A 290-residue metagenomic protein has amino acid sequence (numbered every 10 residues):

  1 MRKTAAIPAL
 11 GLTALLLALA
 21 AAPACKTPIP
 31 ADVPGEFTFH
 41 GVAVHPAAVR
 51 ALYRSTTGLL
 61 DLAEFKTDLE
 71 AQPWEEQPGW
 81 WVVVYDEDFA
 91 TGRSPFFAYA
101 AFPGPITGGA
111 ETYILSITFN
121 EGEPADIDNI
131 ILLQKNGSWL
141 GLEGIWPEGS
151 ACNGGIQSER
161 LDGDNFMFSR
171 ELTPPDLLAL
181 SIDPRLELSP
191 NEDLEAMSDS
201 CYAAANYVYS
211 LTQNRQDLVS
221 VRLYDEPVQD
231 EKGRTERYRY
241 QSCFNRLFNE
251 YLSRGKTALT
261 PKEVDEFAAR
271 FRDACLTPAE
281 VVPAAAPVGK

Functional and structural regions predicted by a protein language model:
M1-A5: Positively charged n-region of N-terminal signal peptides that target proteins for export
A9-A20: Bacterial N-terminal signal peptides
T27-E64, G155-K290: Acidic, small-residue rich beta-repeat scaffolds with periodic aromatic anchors
E64-I145: Short N-terminal edge-element motif at the start of the domain
P95-Y99, S150-S158: Repeated scaffold domains used in trafficking and secretory/extracellular systems, primarily beta-propellers
N120-D126, P147-G154, T173-P175: His-enriched metal-coordination microenvironments in redox/metal-binding proteins
G137-S150, N214-R222: Short beta-strand edge/turn micro-motifs at domain boundaries
